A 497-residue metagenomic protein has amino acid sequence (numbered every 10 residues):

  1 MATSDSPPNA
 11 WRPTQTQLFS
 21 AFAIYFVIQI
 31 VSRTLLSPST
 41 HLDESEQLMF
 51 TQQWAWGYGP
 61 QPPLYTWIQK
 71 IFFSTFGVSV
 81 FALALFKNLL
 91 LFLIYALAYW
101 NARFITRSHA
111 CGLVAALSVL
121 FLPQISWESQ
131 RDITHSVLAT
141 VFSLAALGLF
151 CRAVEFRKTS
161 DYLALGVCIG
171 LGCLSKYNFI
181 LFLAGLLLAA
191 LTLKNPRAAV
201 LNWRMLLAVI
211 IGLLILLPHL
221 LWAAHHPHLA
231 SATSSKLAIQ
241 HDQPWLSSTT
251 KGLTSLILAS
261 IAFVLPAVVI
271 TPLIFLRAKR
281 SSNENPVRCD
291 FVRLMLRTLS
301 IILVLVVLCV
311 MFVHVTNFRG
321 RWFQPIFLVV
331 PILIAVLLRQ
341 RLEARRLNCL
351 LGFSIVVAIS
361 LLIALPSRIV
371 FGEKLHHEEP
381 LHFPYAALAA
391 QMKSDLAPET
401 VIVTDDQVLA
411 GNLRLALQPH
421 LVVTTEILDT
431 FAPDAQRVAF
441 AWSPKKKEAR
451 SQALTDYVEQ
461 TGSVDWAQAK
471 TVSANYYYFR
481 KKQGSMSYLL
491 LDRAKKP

Functional and structural regions predicted by a protein language model:
P7, T16-L18, A98-F121, T140-V141: Transmembrane-helix signature of polytopic, membrane-embedded enzymes that assemble or transfer cell-envelope glycans
F22, A115-Q124, I169, C173 (+1 more regions): Short helix- or helix-capping micro-motifs that position conserved polar/aromatic residues at function-defining sites
Q53, D161-Y177, L187-L188, I211-L214: Membrane-interface alpha helices of multi-pass inner-membrane proteins
L85-T106, L144-A145, L149: Transmembrane-helix motifs of polytopic, lipid-linked glycan transferases
Q130-L138: Short acidic/glycine- and proline-prone juxtamembrane loop motifs at membrane-interface regions of multi-pass membrane
A146-A164: Membrane-interface transmembrane helices that cradle and orient dolichyl/undecaprenyl
L183-F291, I302: Transmembrane-lumen/periplasm boundary regions of multi-pass, lipid-linked membrane glycan transferases
V313-G320, L342-L396, Q407-V422, P444 (+3 more regions): Membrane-proximal, lumen/periplasm-facing interface regions of secretory-pathway glyco- and lipid-modifying enzymes
